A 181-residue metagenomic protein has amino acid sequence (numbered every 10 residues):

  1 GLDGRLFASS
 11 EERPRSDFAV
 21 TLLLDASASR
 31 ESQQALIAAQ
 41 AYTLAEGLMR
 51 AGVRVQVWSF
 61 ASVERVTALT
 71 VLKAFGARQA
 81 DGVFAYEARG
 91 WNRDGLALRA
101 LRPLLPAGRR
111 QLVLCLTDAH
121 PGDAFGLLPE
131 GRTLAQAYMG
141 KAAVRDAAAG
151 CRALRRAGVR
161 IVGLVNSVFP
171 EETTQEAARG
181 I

Functional and structural regions predicted by a protein language model:
G1-I181: Acidic, glycine-rich A-domain
